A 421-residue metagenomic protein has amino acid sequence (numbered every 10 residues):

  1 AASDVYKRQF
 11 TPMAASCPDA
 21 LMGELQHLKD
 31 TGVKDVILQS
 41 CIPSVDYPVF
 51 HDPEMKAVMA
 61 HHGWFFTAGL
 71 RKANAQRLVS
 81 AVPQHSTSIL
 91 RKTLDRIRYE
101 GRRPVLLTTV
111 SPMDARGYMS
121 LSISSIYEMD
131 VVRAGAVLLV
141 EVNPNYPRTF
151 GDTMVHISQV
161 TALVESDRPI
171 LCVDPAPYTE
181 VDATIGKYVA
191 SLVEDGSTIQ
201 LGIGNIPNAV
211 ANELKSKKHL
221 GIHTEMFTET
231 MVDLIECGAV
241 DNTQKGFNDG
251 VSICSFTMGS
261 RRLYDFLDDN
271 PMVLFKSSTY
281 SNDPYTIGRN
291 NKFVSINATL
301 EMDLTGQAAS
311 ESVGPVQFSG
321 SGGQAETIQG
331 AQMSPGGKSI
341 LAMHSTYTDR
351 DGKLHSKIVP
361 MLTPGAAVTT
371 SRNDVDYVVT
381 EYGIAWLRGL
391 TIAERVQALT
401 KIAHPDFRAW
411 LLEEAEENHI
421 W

Functional and structural regions predicted by a protein language model:
A2-Y6: Short, small-residue-biased leader/transition segments that mark boundaries at the very start of proteins
K7-L21, P43-V45, M113-D114, I199-N208: Gly/Ser/Thr-rich loops at beta-strand to alpha-helix junctions that form or flank small-molecule/cofactor-binding
P12-Q84: Phosphate-interaction motifs
D35-V45, A57-T67, V137-N143, V164 (+3 more regions): Short internal beta-strands
Q39-P48, P169, M226-V240: Short, flexible loop segments at boundaries between secondary-structure elements
R71-L201, N205-L214, H219-I222, G336-W421: Internal alpha/beta core interface subdomains
F227, C237, D241-Q317, G323: A glycine- and small/hydrophobic-rich beta-loop-beta segment that serves as a flexible "lid/hinge" or phosphate-binding
T305-S312, Q317-G352: Internal helical hairpin/lid segments
